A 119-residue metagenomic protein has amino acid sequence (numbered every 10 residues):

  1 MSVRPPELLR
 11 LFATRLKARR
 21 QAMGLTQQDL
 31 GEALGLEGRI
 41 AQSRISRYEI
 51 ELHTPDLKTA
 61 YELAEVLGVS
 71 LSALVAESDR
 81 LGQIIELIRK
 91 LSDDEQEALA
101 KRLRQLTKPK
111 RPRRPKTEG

Functional and structural regions predicted by a protein language model:
M1-A22: A short, Lys/Arg-rich alpha-helix, primarily the initiator
R15, T26, L30, D56-T59 (+1 more regions): Residues that mark the N-terminal boundary/hinge immediately upstream of a DNA-recognition element
A22-R47: Short alpha-helical DNA-recognition segment
G24, A41-S43, I50-E65: Short, basic-rich loop-to-helix N-cap that marks the start of a DNA-contacting helix
R44-R47, A73, L87: Residue-level recognition of specific faces of alpha-helices
D56-Y61, E65-Q83: Short C-terminal boundary/hinge segments that cap the last helix of small helical domains
S78-G119: Interfacial/linker helices and their anchor residues that mediate assembly or domain coupling
